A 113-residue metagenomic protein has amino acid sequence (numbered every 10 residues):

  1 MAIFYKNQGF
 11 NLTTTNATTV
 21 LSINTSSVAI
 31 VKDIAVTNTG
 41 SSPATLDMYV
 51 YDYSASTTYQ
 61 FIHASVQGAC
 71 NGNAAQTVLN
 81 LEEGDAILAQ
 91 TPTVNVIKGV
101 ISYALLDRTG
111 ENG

Functional and structural regions predicted by a protein language model:
M1-A29, D33, T91-G113: C-terminal interaction-tip segments
I30-K32, A44, E83-D85: A generic structural signal for short beta-strands and their flanking turns/coil linkers
V36-S41, P92: Short solvent-exposed strand-capping/beta-turn motif centered on an Asx-Ser/Thr pair
A44, Y59-I62, I97: Short beta-strand segments
D47-Y51, V100-S102: Beta-strand signatures of extracellular beta-sandwich domains
Y51-A86, P92: Intrinsically disordered, low-complexity Pro/Gly/Ser/Thr-rich segments with frequent PxxP/GP/PP motifs and embedded
